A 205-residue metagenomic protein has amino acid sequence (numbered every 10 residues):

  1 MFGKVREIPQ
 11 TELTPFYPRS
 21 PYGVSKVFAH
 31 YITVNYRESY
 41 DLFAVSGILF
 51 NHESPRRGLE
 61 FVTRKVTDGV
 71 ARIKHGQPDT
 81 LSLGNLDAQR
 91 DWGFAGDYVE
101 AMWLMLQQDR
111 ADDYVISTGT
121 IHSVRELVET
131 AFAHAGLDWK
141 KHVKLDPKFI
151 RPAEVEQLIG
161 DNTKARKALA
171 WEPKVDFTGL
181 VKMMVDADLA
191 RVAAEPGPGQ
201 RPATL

Functional and structural regions predicted by a protein language model:
M1-S46, E53-R57: Catalytic helix-loop patch of NAD(P)-dependent Rossmann-fold dehydrogenases
S46-N51, V115-T118: Short beta-strand segments
F50-E53, Q89: A short, flexible beta-alpha/helix-coil linker loop
R57-L205: C-terminal substrate-binding subdomain of Rossmann-fold SDR/epimerase-dehydratase oxidoreductases
